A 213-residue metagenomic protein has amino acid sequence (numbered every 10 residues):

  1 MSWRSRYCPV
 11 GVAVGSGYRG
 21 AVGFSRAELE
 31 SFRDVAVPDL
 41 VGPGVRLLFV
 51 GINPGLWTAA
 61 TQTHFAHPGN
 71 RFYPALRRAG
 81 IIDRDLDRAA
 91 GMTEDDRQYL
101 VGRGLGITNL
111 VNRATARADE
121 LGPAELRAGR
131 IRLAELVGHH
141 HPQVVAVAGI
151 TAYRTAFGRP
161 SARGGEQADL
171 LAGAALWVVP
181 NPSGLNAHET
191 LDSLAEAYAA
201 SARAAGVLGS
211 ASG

Functional and structural regions predicted by a protein language model:
Y7-P38, G42-P43, H67-P68, A75 (+2 more regions): C-terminal capping/extension of enzyme domains
V35-G69: N-terminal beta1-alpha1 ligand-phosphate binding loop
N53-W57, N112-T115, T151-Y153, P182-L185: Short, solvent-exposed loop/turn segments at secondary-structure junctions
T58-A124: Short, surface-exposed acidic-centric catalytic microdomains
T58-T61, R154-G158, H188-E189: Short glycine-/acidic-enriched loop or helix-start segments at secondary-structure transitions that form or flank
G102-A156: Internal catalytic-core helix/loop-beta-alpha segment that presents or stabilizes conserved functional determinants
